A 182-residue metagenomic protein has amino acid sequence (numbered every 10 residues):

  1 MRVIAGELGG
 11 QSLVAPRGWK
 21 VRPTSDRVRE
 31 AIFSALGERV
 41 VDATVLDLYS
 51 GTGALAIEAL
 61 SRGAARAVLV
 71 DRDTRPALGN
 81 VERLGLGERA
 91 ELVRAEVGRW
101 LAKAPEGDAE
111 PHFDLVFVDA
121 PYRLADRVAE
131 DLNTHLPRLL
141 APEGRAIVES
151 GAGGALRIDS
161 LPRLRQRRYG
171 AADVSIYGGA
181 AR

Functional and structural regions predicted by a protein language model:
M1-R182: Class I S-adenosyl-L-methionine-dependent methyltransferase catalytic core
